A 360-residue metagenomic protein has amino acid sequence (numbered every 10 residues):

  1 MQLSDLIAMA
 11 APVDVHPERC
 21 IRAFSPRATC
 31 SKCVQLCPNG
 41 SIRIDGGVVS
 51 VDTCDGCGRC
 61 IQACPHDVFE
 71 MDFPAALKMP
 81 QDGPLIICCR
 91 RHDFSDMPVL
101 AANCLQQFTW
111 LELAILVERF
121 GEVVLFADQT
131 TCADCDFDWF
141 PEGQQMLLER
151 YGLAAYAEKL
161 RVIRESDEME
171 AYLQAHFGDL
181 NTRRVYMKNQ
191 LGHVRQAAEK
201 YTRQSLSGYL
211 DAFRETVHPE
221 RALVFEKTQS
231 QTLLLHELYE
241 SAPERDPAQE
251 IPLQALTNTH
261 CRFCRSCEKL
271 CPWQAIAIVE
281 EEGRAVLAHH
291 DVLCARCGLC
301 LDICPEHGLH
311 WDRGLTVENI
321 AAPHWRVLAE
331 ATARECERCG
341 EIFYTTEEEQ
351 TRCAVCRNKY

Functional and structural regions predicted by a protein language model:
M1-E70: Extreme N-terminal leader/targeting regions
M1-S31, D82-R284, V292-L293, L299-D302 (+3 more regions): Non-ligating segments of multi-cofactor redox enzymes
V48-V49, A288-H290: Accessory beta->alpha helical hairpin/"wing" motif in late/C-terminal subdomains of nucleic-acid enzymes
D52, F73-P84: ABC transporter nucleotide-binding domain
C57-A76, I303-E318: Short, structured interface segments
